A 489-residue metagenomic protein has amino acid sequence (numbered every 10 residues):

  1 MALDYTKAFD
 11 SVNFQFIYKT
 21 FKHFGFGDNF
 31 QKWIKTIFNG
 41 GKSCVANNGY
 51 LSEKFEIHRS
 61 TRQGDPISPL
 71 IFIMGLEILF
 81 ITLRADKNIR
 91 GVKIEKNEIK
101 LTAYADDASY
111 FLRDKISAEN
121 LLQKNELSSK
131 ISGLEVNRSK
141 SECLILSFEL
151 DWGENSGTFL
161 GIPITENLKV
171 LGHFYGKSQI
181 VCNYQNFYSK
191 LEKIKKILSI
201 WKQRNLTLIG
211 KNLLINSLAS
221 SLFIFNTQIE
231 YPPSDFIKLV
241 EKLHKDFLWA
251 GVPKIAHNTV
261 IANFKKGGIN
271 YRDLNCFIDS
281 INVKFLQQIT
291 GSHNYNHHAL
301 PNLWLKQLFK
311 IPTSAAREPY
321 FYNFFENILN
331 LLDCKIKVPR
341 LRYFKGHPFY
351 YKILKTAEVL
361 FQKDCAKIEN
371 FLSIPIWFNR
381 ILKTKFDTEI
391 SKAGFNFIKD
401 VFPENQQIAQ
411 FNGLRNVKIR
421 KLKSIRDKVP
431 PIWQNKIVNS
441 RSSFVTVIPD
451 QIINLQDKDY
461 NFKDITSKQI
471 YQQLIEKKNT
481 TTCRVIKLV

Functional and structural regions predicted by a protein language model:
M1-A8, I34, S60-G64, S68 (+5 more regions): Catalytic palm active-site di-aspartate
M1-I78, H244, V489: Conserved pre-catalytic core of RNA-dependent polymerases
Y5-S11, H23, S60-F72, K93-E95 (+4 more regions): Conserved, non-catalytic sequence blocks in retroelement Pol enzymes and Pol-derived host proteins
G49-L51, L121, V136-L168: Short, conserved micro-motifs composed of acidic
M74-A105: Active-site palm subdomain of RNA-directed nucleic acid polymerases
S117-S132, L191-K196: Inter-domain linker/hinge segments that demarcate the starts of reverse transcriptase and RNase H-type modules
F159-P232, V252, V283-T290: Basic, alpha-helical interaction scaffolds
V240, P253-V489: Extended C-terminal regions of large enzymes
